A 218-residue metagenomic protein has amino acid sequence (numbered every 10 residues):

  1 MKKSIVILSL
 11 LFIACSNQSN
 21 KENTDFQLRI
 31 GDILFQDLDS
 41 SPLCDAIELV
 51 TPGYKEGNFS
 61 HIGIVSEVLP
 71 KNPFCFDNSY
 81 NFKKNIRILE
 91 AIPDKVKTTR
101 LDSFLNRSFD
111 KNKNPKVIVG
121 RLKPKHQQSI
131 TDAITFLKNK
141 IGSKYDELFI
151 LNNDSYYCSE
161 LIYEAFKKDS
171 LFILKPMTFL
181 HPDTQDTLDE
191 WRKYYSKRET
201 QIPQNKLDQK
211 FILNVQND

Functional and structural regions predicted by a protein language model:
S4-I13: Sec-dependent N-terminal signal peptides
C15-N17: N-terminal Sec signal peptide cleavage junction
I30-G31: Loop/turn positions that initiate beta-strands
D39-R121, K144-Y156: Glycine-rich catalytic cores of cysteine/serine-nucleophile enzymes that process amide/ester linkages in cell-envelope
S60, N85, I130-I134, S159 (+1 more regions): Extracytoplasmic/secreted envelope proteins and their assembly/folding machinery, especially bacterial periplasmic
L148-D218: Activation targets extended, charge/polar-rich intrinsically disordered C-terminal tails
